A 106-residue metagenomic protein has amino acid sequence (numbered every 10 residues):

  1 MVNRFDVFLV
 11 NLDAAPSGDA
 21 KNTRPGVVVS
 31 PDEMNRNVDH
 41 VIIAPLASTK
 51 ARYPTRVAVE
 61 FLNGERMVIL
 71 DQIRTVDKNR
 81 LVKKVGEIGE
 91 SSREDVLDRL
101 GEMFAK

Functional and structural regions predicted by a protein language model:
M1-K106: Conserved functional hotspots at enzyme active or ligand-binding sites that engage polyanionic ligands
